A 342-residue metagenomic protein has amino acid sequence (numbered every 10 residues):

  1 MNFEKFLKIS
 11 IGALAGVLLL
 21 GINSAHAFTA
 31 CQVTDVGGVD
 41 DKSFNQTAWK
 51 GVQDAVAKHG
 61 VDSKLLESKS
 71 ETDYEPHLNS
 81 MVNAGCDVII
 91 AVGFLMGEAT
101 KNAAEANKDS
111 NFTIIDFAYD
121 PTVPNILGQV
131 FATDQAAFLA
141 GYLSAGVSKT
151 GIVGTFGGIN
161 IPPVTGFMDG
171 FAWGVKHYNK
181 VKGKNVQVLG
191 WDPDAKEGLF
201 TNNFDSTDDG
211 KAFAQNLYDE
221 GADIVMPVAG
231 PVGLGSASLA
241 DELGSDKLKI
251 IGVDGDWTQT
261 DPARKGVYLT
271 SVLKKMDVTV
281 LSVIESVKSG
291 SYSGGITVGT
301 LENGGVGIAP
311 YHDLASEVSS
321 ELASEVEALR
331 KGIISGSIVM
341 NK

Functional and structural regions predicted by a protein language model:
N2-I11: Bacterial N-terminal signal peptides that target proteins for export
S10-G21: Bacterial N-terminal signal peptides
G21-A27: Sec/Tat signal peptide C-region and signal peptidase I cleavage site
A27-K342: A residue-level marker of the well-folded mature domains of exported/periplasmic proteins
